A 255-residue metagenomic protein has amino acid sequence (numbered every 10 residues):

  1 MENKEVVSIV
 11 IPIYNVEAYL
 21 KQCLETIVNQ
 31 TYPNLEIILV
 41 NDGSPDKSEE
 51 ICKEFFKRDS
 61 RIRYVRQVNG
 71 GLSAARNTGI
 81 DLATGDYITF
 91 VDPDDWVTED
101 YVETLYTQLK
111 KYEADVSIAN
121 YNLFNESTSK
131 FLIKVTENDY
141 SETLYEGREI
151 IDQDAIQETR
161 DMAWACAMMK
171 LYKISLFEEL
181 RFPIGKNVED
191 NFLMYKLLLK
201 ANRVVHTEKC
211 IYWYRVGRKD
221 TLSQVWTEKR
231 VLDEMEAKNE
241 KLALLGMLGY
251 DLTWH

Functional and structural regions predicted by a protein language model:
M1-N29: N-proximal low-complexity "stem/linker" segments adjacent to membrane-targeting elements
S8-I11, I38-L39, R66, L199: Short hydrophobic beta-strand elements that form part of the catalytic alpha/beta core underpinning NDP-sugar/donor
K21, L35, D46-E54, T78 (+2 more regions): Acidic helix N-cap motif at the loop->helix transition within catalytic regions of sugar-transfer enzymes
T26, P33, N41-E50, V68 (+1 more regions): A conserved acidic beta->alpha catalytic loop
Q67-A83, W96: Glycine-rich, basic loop-to-helix element that forms the pyrophosphate-binding segment of sugar-nucleotide handling
I88: Short aromatic/hydrophobic "clamp" motif used to bind/position activated sugar donors
P93-K196, K200-V204, V216, D220-E228: Donor-binding/catalytic cores of nucleotide-activated saccharide and glycerol-phosphate transferases/polymerases
R215-H255: C-terminal subregions of glycosyltransferases and related glycan-biosynthesis enzymes
